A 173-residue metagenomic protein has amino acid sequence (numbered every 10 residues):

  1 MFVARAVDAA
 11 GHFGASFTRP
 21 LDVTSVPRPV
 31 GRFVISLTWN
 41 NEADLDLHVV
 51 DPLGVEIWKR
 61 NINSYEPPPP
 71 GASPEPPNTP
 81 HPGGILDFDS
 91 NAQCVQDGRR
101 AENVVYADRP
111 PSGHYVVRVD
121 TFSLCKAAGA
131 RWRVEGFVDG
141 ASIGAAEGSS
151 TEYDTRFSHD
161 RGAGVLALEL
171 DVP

Functional and structural regions predicted by a protein language model:
M1-F2, G113: Conserved Ig-like domain signature around the intradomain disulfide
F2-F13: Short, solvent-exposed loop/turn segments at the edges of extracellular beta-sandwich modules
H12-P29: Short beta-strand elements
T24-P173: Intrinsic-disorder/low-complexity signal
